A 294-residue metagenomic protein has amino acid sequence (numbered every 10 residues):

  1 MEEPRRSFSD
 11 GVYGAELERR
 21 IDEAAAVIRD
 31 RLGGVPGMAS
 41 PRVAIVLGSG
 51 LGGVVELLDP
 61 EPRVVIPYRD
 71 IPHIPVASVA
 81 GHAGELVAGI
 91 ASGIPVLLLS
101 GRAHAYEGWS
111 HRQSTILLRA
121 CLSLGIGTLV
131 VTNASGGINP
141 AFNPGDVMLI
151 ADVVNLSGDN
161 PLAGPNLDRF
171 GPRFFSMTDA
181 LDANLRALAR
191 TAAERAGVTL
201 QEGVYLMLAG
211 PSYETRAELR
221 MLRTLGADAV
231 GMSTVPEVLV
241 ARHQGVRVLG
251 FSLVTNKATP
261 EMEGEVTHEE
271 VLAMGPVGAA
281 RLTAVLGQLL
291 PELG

Functional and structural regions predicted by a protein language model:
E2-M177: Metabolite-binding pocket within alpha/beta catalytic cores that recognizes anionic/polar moieties
V27, R31, N184, L188-V198 (+1 more regions): Generic non-transmembrane alpha-helical segments
P41-I45, I94-L98, G127-V130, D146-M148 (+5 more regions): Structural motif
L167-T178, T224-A227, M262-G275: Glycine-rich tight-turn/loop motif centered on a GG-T
T178-R223: Active-site rim beta-loop-alpha module in soluble metabolic enzymes
Y213-A258: A C-terminal functional module that forms or caps the active site or interfaces directly with catalytic machinery
A258-G294: His/Asp/Glu-rich mid-to-C-terminal helical/loop segments that flank catalytic regions of hydrolases
